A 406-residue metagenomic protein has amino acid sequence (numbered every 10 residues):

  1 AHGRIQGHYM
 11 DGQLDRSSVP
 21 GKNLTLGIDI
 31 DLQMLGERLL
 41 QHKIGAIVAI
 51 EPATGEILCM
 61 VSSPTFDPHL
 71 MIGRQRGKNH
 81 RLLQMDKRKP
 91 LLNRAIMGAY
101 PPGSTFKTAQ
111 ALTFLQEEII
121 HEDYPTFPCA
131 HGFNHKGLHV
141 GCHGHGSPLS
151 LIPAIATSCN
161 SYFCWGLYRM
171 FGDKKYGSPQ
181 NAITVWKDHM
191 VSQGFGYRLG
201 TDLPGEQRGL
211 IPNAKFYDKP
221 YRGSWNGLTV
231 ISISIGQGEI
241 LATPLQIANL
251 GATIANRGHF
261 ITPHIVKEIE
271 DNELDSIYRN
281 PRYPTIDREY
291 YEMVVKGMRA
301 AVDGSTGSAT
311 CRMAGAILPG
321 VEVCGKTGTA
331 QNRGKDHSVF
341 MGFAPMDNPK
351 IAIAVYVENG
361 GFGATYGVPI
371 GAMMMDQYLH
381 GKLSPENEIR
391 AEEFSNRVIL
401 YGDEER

Functional and structural regions predicted by a protein language model:
R4, D11-Q13, A53-T105, A109-G363 (+1 more regions): Beta-lactam-recognizing serine transpeptidase/beta-lactamase-like catalytic domain environment
G7-A46, I50-A53: Conserved, well-ordered alpha-helix/loop/beta-strand core segments that scaffold catalytic motifs
D31, L35, V185, M293 (+1 more regions): Charged catalytic carboxylate motif
L40-K43, R76-K78, I370, E388-I389: Short intrinsically disordered coil segments
N181, Y366-M373: A general alpha-helical scaffold signature found inside nucleotide-binding enzyme cores
D275-R282, I370-R406: Short, gly/Ser/Thr-rich active-site loops of penicillin-recognizing serine hydrolases
